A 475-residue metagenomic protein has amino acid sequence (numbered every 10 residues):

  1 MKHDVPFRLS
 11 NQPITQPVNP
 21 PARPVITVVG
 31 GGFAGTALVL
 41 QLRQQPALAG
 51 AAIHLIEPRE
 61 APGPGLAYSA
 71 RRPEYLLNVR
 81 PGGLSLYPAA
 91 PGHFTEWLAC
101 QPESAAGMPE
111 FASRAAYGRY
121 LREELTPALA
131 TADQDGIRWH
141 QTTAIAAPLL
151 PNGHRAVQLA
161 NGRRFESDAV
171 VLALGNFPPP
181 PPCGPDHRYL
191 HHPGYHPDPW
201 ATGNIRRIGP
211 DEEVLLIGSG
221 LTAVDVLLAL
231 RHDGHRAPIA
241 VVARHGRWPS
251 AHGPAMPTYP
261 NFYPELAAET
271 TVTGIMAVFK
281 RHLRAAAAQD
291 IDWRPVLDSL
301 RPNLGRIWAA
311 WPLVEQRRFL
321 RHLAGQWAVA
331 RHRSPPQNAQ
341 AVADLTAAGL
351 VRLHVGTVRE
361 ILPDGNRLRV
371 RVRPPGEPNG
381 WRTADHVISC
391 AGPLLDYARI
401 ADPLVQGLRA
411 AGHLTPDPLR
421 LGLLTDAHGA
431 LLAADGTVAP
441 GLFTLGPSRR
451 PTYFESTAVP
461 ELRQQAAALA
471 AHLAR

Functional and structural regions predicted by a protein language model:
M1, L9-V18: Short, basic, low-complexity termini and linkers enriched in Ser/Thr/Gly/Pro that act as targeting/leader peptides
F7-L9, P20-E60, P64-L66, S104-T273 (+1 more regions): Flavin (primarily FAD) cofactor-binding/catalytic cores of flavoenzymes
S69-G92, T258-V272: N-terminal glycine-rich dinucleotide-binding loop that anchors FAD/FMN and/or NAD(P) in oxidoreductases
P88-A90, T95-L98, P102-A106: N-terminal accessory alpha/beta regions
